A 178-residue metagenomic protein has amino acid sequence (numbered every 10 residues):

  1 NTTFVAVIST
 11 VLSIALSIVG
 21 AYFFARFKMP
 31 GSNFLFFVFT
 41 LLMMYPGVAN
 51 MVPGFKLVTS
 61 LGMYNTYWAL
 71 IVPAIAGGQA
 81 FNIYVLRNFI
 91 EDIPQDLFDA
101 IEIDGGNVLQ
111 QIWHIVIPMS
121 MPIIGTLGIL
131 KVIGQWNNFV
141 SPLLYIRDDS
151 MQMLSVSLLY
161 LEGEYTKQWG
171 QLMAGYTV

Functional and structural regions predicted by a protein language model:
N1-V178: A structural signal for multi-pass alpha-helical bundles of membrane permease subunits that mediate small-molecule
